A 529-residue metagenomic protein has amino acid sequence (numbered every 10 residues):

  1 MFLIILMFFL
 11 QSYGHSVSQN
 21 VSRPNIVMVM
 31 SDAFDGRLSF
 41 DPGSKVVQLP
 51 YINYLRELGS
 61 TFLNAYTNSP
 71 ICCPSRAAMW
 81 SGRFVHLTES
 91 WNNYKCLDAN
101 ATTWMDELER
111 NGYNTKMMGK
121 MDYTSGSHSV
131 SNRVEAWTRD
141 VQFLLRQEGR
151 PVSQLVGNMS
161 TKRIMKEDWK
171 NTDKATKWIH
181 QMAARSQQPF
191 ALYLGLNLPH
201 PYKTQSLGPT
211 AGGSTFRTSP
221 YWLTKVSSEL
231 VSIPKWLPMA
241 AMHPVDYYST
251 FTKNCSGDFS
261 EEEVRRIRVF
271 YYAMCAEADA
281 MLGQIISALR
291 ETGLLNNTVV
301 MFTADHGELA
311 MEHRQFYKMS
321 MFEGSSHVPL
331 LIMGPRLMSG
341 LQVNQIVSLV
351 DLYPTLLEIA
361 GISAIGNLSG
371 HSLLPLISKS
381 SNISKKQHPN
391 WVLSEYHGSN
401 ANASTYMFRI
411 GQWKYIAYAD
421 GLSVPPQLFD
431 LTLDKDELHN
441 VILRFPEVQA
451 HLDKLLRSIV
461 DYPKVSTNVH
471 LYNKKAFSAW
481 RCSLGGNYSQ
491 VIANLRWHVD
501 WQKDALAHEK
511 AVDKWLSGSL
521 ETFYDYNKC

Functional and structural regions predicted by a protein language model:
M1-M7: Classical eukaryotic N-terminal signal peptides for Sec-dependent ER targeting/secretion, especially the positively
M7-N20: N-terminal signal peptide
N20-P24, A33-V46, R146-M165, H180-Q188 (+8 more regions): Active-site-proximal cap/lid insertion segments
S39-S75, G82-R83, E109-K116, E229-I233 (+1 more regions): Short, structured active-site-proximal loop/turn typified by the sulfatase FGly-forming signature C/S-X-P-X-R
D41-G43, G59-S81, C96-L97, M117-H128 (+6 more regions): Short, solvent-exposed turn/loop segments enriched in Gly/Ser/Thr/Pro and often Arg
A78-K174, W178-A184, Q205, A211-R217: Catalytic-site neighborhoods of secreted/periplasmic enzymes that process anionic sulfate/phosphate groups
Y123, P209-T210, E323-S325, S394-L443 (+2 more regions): C-terminal, low-complexity/hydrophilic appendages and adjacent surface loops of extracellular/periplasmic anionic
T172, H306-E312, V350-Y353, E358-L431 (+6 more regions): C-terminal cap/loop subdomain of S1 sulfatases and analogous C-terminal strand-loop tails that border
